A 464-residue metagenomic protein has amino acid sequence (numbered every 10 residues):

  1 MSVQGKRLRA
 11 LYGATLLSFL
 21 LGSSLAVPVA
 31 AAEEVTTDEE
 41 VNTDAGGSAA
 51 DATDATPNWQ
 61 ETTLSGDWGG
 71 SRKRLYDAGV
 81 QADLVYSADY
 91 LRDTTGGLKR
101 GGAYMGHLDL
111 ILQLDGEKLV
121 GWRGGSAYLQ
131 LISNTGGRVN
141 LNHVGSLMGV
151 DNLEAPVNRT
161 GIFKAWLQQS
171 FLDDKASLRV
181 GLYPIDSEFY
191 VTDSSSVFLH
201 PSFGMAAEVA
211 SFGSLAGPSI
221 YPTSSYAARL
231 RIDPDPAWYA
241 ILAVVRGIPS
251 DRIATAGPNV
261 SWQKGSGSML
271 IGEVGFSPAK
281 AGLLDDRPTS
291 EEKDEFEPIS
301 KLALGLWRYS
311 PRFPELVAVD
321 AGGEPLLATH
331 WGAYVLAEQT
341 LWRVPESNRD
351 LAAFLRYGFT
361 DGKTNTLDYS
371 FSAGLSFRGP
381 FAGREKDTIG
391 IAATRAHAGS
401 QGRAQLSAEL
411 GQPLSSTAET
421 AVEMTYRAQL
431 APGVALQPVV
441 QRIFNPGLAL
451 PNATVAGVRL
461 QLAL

Functional and structural regions predicted by a protein language model:
V27-D89, D93, K99, E117-G121: N-terminal periplasmic/intermembrane-space "pro-region" immediately following the signal or transit peptide
D54-N58, R72-T95, A127-L131, G137 (+3 more regions): Transmembrane beta-strand segments of Gram-negative outer membrane beta-barrel proteins
G66-A82, D115-A127, L172-K175, A237 (+4 more regions): Short loop/turn motifs that connect adjacent beta-strands in outer-membrane beta-barrel proteins
S87-L91, I132-N134, Y183-I185, V245-G247 (+6 more regions): Outer-membrane beta-barrel pore domains and translocons
G101-P249, F276, N365-Q405: Outer membrane beta-barrel
S211-V344, N348-L351, Y357-T360, F377: Signature for the C-terminal beta-barrel architecture of outer-membrane proteins
P258, E273-F276, G305-L327, R343 (+2 more regions): Outer membrane beta-barrel transmembrane domains
N452-L464: Outer-membrane beta-barrel "beta-signal"
